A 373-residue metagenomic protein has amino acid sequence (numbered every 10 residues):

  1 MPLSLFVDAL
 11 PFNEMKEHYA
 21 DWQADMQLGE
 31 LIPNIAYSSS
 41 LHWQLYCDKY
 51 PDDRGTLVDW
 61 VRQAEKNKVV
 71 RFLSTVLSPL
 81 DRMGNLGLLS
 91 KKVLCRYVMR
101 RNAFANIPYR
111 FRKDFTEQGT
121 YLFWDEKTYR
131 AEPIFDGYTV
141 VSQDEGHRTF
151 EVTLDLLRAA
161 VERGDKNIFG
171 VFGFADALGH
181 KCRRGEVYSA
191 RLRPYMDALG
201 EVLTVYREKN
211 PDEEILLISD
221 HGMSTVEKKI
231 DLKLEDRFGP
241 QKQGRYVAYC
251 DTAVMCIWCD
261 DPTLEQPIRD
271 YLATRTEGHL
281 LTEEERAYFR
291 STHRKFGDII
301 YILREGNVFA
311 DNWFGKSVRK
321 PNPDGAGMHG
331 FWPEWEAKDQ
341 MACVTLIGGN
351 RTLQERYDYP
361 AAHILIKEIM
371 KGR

Functional and structural regions predicted by a protein language model:
P2-V7, F12, P194-K233, I366-K367: Metal-dependent active-site segment of extracytoplasmic phospho-/sulfohydrolases and closely related
S4-L5, G170, L217, C256 (+1 more regions): Structural beta-sheet core signal
F12-M15, D53-G55, A177-H180, M223-E227 (+3 more regions): Short catalytic/ligand-binding loop motif for oxyanion handling, primarily in non-cytosolic enzymes, centered on
F12-R62: Short, structured active-site-proximal loop/turn typified by the sulfatase FGly-forming signature C/S-X-P-X-R
A24-P33, T139-Q143, G239-A248, T274-E284: Short secondary-structure junctions
Q44-G185, S189, P194, Y246-Y249 (+3 more regions): His/Asp/Glu-rich, glycine-adjacent segments that coordinate divalent cations and/or stabilize oxyanion chemistry on
D212, M223-D260: Acidic/histidine-rich catalytic neighborhood
Y249-G372: Active-site neighborhoods of enzymes that stabilize oxyanions during catalysis
